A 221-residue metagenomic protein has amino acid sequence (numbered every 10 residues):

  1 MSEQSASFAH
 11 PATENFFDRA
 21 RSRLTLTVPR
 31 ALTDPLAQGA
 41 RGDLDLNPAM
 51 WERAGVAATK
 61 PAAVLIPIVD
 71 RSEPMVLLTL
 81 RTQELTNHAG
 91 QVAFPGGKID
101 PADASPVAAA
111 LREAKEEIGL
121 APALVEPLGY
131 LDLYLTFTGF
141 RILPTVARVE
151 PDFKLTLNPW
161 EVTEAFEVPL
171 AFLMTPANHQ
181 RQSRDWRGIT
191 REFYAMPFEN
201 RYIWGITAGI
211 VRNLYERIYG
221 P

Functional and structural regions predicted by a protein language model:
M1-A93, K98-E116, L120-F153, W186-P221: N-terminal leader/linker segments that precede catalytic domains of diphosphate-processing enzymes
L157-F193, P197-E199: NUDIX/MutT-family hydrolases
